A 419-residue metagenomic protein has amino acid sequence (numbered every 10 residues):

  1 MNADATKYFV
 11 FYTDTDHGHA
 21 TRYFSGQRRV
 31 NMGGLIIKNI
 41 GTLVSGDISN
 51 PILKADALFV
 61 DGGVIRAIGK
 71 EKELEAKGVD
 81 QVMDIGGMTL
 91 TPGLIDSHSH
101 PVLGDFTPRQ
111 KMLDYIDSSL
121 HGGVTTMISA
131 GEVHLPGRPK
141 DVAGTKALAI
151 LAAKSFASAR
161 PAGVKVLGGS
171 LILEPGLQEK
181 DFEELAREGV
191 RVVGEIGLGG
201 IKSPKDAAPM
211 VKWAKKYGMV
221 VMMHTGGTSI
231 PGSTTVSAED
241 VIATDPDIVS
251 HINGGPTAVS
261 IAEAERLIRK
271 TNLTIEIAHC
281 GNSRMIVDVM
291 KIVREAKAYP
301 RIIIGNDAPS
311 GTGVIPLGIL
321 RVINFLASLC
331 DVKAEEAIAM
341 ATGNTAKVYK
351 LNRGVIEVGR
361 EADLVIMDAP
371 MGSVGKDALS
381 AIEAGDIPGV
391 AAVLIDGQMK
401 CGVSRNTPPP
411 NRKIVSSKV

Functional and structural regions predicted by a protein language model:
F9-T13, H17-A76: N-terminal metal-binding scaffold of metallo-dependent hydrolase/deaminase domains
V44-A55, K347-A384: Acidic, glycine-enriched loop/beta-strand segments at the rims of small-molecule binding/catalytic pockets
K77-D80, D84-L148: Metal-associated gating/positioning segment near the N- to mid-region
K111-I116, E174-L185, G232-E239: Short, acidic/polar
Y115-G144, F156-E174, E188-G200, M219-M222 (+2 more regions): Divalent metal-dependent hydrolysis catalytic cores, especially in the metallo-beta-lactamase
V192-G313, C330: Active-site core of metal-dependent hydrolases
K291-P370: His/Asp/Glu-enriched, well-ordered alpha-helical/loop segment that forms or immediately abuts the divalent-metal
A362-V415: C-terminal cap of metal-dependent C-N hydrolases
